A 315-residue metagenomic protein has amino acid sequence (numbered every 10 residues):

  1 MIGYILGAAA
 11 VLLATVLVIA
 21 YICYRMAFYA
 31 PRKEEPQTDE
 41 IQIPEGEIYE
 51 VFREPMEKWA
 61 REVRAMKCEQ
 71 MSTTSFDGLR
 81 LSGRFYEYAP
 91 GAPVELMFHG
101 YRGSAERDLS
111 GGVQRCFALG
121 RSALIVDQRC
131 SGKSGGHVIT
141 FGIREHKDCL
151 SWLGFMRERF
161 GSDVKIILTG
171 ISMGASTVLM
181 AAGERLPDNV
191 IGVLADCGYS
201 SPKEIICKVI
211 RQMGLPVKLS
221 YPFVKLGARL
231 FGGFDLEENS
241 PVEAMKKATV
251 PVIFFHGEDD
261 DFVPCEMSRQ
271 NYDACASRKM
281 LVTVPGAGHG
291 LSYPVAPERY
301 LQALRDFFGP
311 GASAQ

Functional and structural regions predicted by a protein language model:
A8-T74: An N-terminal hydrophobic leader/cap segment in hydrolases
Y101-R115, Q128: The serine-hydrolase catalytic nucleophile loop
C116-G135: Conserved alpha/beta-hydrolase
I139-F160: Alpha/beta-hydrolase active-site loop
M180-D235, E243: Hydrolase active-site cap/lid region
K247-T249, F254-H256, D260: Short beta-strand/loop motif that positions the catalytic acidic residue of the alpha/beta-hydrolase fold
D261-M267: Conserved alpha/beta-hydrolase "acid-adjacent" motif
A287-P297, L301: Catalytic histidine-centered segment of alpha/beta-hydrolase-like enzymes
